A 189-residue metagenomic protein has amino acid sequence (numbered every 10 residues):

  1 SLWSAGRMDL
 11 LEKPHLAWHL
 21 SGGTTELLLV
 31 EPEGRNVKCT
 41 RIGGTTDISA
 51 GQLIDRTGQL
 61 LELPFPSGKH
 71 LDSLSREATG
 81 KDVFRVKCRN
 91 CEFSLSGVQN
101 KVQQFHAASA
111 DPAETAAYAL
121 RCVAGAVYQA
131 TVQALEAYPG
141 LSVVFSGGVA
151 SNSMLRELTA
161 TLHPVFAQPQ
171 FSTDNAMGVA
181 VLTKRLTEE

Functional and structural regions predicted by a protein language model:
S1-L16, L182: Conserved phosphate-binding catalytic cores of ATP/NTP-utilizing and phosphoryl-transfer enzymes
S1-L2, A167-E189: Glycine-rich phosphate-binding/hydrolytic loop that grips phosphoryl groups
A5-M8, L61, T159, T187: Active-site catalytic pocket residues across diverse enzymes, especially alpha/beta-hydrolases
R7-M8, E31-R35, L158-T161, V181: Short, glycine/charged-enriched secondary-structure capping and boundary segments
L11-K13, W18-S21, T25-A113, E189: A short helix-loop
W18-L20, T46-I48, V144-G147, A167-N175: Active-site nucleophile and cofactor-binding loops and adjacent substrate-binding regions of central metabolic enzymes
A50, L155, A176: Hydrophobic (often cysteine-bearing) scaffold residues that line and stabilize catalytic clefts of nucleotide/cofactor
S73-V143, V149-F166, K184-T187: A contiguous, well-structured pocket-lining segment that forms one wall/lid of small-molecule binding clefts in soluble
